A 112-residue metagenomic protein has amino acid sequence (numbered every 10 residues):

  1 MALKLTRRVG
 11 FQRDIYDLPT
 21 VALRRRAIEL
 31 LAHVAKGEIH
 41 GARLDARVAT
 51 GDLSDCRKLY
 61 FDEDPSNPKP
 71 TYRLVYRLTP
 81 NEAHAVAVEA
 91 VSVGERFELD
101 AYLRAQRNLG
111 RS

Functional and structural regions predicted by a protein language model:
M1-T6, A46-T50, S112: An acidic, glycine-rich, mixed-charge low-complexity segment common to nucleic-acid enzymes
M1-T6, I39-H40, Y102, R107-N108: Intrinsically disordered, low-complexity, repeat-rich regions that form long N- or C-terminal tails or large
M1-V34: Arg/Lys-rich, positively charged N-terminal/basic patches that mediate binding to nucleic acids
A2-K4, C56, A87: A residue-level signal for beta-strand positions that form part of recognition/binding surfaces within mature
L5, V21-L23, S54-D55, P70 (+2 more regions): Short alpha-helical segments used as structural interaction elements across diverse proteins
Q12-I15, A49, E98-L99: A short acidic, often aromatic-flanked loop/helix-cap motif at beta-alpha or helix-coil junctions that lines enzyme
K36-S66: A short, surface-exposed loop/turn module that caps and links secondary-structure elements
F61-S112: Enriched for short, Lys/Arg-rich terminal
